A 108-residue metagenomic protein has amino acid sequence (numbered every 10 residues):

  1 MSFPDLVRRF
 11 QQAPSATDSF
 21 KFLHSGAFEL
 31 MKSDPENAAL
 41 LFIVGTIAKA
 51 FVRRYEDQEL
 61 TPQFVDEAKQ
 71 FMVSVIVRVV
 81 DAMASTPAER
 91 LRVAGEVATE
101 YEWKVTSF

Functional and structural regions predicted by a protein language model:
M1-P35, A94-T106: Short terminal alpha-helical segments
S2, S15-F20, T61, D81-E89: Alpha-helix capping and helix-coil boundary motifs
D5-R9, R54, R78: Solvent-exposed, amphipathic alpha-helical segments
T17-F71: Amphipathic alpha-helical interaction modules
F64-F108: Amphipathic alpha-helical binding modules
